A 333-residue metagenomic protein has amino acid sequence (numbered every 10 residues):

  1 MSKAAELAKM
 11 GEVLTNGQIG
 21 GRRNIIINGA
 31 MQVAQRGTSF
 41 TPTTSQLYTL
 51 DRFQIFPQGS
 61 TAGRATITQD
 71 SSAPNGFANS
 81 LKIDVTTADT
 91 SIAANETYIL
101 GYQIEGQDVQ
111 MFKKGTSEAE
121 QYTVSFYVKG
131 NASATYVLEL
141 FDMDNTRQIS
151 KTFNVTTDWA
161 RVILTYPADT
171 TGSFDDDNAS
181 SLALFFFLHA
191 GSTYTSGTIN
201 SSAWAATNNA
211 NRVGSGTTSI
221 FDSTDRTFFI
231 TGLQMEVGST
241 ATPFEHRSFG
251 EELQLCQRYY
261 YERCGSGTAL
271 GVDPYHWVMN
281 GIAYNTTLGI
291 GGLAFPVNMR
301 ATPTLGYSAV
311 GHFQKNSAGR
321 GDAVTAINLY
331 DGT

Functional and structural regions predicted by a protein language model:
K3-T333: Extracellular and organelle-lumenal recognition/adhesion modules and their flexible linkers in secreted
